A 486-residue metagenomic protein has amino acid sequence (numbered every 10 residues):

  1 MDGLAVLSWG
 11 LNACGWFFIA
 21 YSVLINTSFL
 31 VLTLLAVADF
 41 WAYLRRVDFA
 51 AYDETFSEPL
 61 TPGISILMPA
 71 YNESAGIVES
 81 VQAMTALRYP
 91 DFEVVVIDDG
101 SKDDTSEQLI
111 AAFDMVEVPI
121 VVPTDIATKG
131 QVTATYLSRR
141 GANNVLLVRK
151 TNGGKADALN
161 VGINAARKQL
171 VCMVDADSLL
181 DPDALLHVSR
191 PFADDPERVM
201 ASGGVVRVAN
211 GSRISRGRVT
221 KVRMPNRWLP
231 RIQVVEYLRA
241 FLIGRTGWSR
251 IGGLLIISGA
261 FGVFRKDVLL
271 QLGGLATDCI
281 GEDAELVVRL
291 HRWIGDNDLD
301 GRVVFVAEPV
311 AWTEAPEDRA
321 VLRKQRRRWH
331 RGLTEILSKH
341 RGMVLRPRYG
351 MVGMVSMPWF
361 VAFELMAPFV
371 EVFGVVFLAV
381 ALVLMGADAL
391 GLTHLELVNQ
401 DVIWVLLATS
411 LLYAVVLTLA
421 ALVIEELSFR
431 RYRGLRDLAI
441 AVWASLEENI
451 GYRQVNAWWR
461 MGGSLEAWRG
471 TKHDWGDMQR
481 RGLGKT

Functional and structural regions predicted by a protein language model:
M1-L60, R245, L417-A420, N456 (+2 more regions): N-terminal membrane-anchoring/stem segments of glycan-assembly enzymes
T33-D91, E107: N-terminal signal-anchor transmembrane helix
A36, W359-W468: Membrane-embedded multi-pass helical conduit in multi-pass membrane proteins, especially envelope-biosynthetic
P62-S65, E93, L270, E285: Cell-envelope/extracellular polymer assembly enzymes that use nucleotide-activated donors
D98-V118: A conserved acidic beta->alpha catalytic loop
D99, D175-L179, D278: The conserved acidic donor/metal-binding loop of glycosyltransferases
V118-N143, V148-N160, N164, K168 (+4 more regions): Long helical/loop segments within the catalytic core of UDP-sugar-dependent glycosyltransferases, especially the large
V171: Short aromatic/hydrophobic "clamp" motif used to bind/position activated sugar donors
